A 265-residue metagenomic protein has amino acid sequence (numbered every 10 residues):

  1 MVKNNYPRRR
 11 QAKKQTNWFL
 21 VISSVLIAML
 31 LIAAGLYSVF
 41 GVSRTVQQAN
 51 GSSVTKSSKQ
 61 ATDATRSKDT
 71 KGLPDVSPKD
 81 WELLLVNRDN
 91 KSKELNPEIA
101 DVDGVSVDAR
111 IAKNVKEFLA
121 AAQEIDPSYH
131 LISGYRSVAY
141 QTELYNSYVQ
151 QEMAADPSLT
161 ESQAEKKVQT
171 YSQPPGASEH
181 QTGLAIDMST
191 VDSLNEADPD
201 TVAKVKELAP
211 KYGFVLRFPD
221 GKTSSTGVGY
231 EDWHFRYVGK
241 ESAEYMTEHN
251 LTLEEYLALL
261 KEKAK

Functional and structural regions predicted by a protein language model:
V2-K265: Extracytoplasmic cell-surface/polysaccharide-interacting catalytic and binding patches
